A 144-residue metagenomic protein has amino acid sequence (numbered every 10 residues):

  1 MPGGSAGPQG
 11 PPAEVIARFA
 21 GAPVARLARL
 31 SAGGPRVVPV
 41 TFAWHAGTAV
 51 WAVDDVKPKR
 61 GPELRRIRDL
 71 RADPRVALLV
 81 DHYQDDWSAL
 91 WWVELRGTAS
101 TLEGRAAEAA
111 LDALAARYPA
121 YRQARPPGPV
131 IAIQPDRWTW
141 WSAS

Functional and structural regions predicted by a protein language model:
M1-A25: Extreme N-terminal tail/first-helix region
M1-G10, G61, Y83-S144: Charged, gly/pro-rich active-site loop segments
V15-I16, L64-I67: Short amphipathic alpha-helical segments and helix-helix/interface helices
F19-G21, G34, W91, P127: Residue-level preference for beta-strand/loop junctions
A22-K59, L78-D81: Short beta-strand segments
P23-V24, R75, P119, W138: Generic structural signal for secondary-structure transition and capping sites
A25, A49, V76, V93-L95 (+1 more regions): A broad, low-specificity signal marking well-ordered, structured residues that form hydrophobic/aromatic
